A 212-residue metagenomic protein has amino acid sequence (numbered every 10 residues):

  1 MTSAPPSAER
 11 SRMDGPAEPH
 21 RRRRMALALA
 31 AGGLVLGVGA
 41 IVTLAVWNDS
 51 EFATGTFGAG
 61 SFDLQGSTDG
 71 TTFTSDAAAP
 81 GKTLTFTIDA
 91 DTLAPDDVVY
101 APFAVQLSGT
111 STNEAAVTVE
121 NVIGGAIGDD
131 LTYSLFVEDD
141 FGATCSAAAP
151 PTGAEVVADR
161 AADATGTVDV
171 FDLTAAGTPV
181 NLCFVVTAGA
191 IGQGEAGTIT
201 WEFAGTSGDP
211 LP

Functional and structural regions predicted by a protein language model:
T2-L84, L93, E195-G197, E202 (+1 more regions): Short, polar/proline-rich extracytoplasmic segments that appear immediately after membrane translocation
S3-E18, T83-T92, G142-P179: Extracellular adhesion/glycan-binding regions together with long Ser/Thr- and acidic-residue-rich low-complexity tracts
V38, L44-N48, K82, V98-Y100 (+2 more regions): Short amphipathic alpha-helical surface micro-motifs
G39, V46-S50, L93-A149: Surface-exposed interaction patch
T54, Q65, D69, P80 (+9 more regions): Feature targets compositionally biased, intrinsically disordered low-complexity regions with long contiguous runs
A59-A79, G124-A164: A surface/secretory-pathway sequence property marking extracellular, secreted, or lumenal proteins enriched
L93-I123, T167-P212: C-terminal, structured domain-capping segment
